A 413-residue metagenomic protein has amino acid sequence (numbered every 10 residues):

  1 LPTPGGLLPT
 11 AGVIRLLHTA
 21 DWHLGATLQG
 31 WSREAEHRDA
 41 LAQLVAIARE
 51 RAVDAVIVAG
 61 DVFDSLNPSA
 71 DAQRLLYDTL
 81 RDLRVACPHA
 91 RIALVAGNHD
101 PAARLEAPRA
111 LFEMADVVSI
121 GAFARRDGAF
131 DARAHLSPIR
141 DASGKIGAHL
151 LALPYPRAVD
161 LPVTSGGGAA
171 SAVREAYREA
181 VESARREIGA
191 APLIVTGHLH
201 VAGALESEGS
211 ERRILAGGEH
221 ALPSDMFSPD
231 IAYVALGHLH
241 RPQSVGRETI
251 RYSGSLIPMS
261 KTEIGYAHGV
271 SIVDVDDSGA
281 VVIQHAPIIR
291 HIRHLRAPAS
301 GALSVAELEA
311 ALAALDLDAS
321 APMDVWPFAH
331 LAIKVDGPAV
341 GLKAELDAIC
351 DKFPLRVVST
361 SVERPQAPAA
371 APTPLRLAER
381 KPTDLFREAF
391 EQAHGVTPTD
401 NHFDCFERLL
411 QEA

Functional and structural regions predicted by a protein language model:
P2-T3, P9-T10: Short, positively charged and aromatic/hydrophobic N-terminal segments
G12-L17: Extreme N-terminal starter segment of soluble prokaryotic enzymes
D21, D61, L76, G97 (+6 more regions): Divalent metal-coordination and catalytic microenvironments
G25-A26, D64-N67, V95-E106, D127-F130 (+4 more regions): Active-site environment of divalent metal-dependent phosphoester hydrolases
S32-R133, F227-I231: Core catalytic region of metal-dependent phosphoesterases/phosphodiesterases, especially metallo-beta-lactamase-like
A115-G218, L256: Conserved catalytic scaffold of divalent metal-dependent phosphoesterases
I120, V201-G279: Conserved beta-sheet core of the metallophosphoesterase superfamily
V275-A413: Accessory, non-catalytic peripheral segments of nucleic-acid enzymes
